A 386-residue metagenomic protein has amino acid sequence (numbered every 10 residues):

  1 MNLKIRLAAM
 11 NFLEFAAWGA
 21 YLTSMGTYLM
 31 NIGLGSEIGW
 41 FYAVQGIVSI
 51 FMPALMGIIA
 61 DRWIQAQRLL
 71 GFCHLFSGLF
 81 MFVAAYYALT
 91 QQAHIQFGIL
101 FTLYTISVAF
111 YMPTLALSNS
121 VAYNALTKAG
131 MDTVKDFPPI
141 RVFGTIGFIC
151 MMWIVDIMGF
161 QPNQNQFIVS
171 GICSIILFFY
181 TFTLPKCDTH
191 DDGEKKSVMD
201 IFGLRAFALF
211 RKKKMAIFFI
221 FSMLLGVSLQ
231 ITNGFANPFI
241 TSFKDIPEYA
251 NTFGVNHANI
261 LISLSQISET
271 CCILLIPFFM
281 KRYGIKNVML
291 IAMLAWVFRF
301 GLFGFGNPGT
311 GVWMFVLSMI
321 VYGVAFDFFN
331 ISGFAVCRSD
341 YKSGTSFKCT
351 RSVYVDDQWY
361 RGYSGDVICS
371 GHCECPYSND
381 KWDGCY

Functional and structural regions predicted by a protein language model:
M1, P185-F219, D245-A250: Juxtamembrane intracellular "pre-TM" segments in multi-pass secondary transporters
M1-I50, K214-A250, H257-A258, N330: Helix-loop boundary and gating motifs at the non-cytosolic
F12, S77-F80, A93-L117, V121 (+2 more regions): Hydrophobic core of transmembrane alpha-helices in multi-pass small-molecule transporters, especially MFS/SLC-type
W40-D61, I260-L275: Central cavity-lining transmembrane alpha-helices of secondary-active solute carriers, predominantly the Major
L75-H94, L294-P308: C-terminal ends and interior cores of transmembrane alpha-helices in multi-pass membrane transporters/permeases
T105-F143: Cytoplasmic helix-loop-helix junction between adjacent transmembrane helices in 12-TM secondary transporters
I157-C173, G371-Y386: A membrane-interface helix-boundary motif in multi-pass transporters
N287-G333: C-terminal transmembrane helical hairpin of 12-TM major facilitator-type secondary transporters
